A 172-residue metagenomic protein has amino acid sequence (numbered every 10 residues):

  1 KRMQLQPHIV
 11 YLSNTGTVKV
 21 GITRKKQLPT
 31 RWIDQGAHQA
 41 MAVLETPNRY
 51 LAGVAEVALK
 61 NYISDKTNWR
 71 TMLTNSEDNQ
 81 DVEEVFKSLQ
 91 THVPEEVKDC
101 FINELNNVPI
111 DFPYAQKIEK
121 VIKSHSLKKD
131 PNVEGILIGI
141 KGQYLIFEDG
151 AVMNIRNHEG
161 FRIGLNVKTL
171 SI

Functional and structural regions predicted by a protein language model:
K1-I172: Non-catalytic accessory segments flanking enzymatic or RNA/DNA-binding domains
